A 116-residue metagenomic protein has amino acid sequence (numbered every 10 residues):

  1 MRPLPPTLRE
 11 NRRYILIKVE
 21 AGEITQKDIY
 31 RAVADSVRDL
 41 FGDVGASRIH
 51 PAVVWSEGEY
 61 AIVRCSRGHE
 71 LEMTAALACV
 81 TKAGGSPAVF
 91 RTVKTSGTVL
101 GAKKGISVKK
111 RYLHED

Functional and structural regions predicted by a protein language model:
R2-P6: Short beta-strand/turn micro-motifs at beta-sheet edges
R9-V54, V93, A102, I106 (+1 more regions): Surface-exposed, low-hydrophobicity interaction/linker segments
R12-Y14, Y60, P87-V89: Broad gene-expression machinery/nucleic-acid interaction feature
K18, I62-R64, R91: Beta-strand cores of modular interaction/reader domains in eukaryotic scaffold and signaling proteins, especially PDZ
W55-I62: The conserved glycine-aromatic submotif of the RRM
R64-L71: Helix N-cap motif at beta-to-alpha junctions
M73-V80: Short amphipathic alpha-helices in soluble, non-transmembrane regions that often serve as interface/regulatory elements
V80-D116: Long, charge-dense
